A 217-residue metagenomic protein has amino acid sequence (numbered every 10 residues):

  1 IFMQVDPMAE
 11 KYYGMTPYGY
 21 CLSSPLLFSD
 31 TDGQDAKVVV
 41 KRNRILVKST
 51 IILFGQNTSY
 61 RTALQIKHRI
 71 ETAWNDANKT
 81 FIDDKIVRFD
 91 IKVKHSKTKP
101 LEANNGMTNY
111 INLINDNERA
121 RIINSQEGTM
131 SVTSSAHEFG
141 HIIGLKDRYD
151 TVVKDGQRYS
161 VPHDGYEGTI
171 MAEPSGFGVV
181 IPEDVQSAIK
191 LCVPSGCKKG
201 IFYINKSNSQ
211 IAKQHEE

Functional and structural regions predicted by a protein language model:
I1-K37: Short turn/helix-capping motifs enriched in Asx and small/polar residues
G33, E71-K79, H141-R148: Sec-exported extracytoplasmic/periplasmic mature domains
R42-K48, I52-K92: Zn2+-dependent metallopeptidase catalytic core
G55-R61, D116-A136: Short pre-active-site segment immediately N-terminal to the catalytic Zn-binding motif
T62, I66, S131-F139, I181-V185: Stable alpha-helical elements in mature extracytoplasmic
D84-S125: Short, well-ordered secondary-structure micro-motifs within conserved domains or adaptor modules
Q126-M130, V152-E217: Metalloprotease/metallohydrolase-associated module, dominated by Zn2+-dependent proteases
T133, F139-Q157: Catalytic Zn2+-binding segment of zinc metalloproteases
